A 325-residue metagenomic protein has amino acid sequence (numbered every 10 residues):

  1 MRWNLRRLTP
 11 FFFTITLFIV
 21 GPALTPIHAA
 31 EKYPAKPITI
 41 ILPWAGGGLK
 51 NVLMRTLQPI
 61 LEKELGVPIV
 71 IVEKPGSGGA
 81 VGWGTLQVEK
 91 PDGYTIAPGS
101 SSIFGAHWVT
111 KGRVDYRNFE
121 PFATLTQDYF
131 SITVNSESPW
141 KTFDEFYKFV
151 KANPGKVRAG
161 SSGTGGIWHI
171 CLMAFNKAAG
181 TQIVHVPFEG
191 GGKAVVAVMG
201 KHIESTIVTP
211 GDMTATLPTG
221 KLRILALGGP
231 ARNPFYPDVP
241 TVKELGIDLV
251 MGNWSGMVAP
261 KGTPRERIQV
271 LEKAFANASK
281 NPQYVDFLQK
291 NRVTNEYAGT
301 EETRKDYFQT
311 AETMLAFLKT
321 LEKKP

Functional and structural regions predicted by a protein language model:
M1-R6: N-terminal secretory signal peptides that target proteins for export/translocation
P10-A23: Bacterial N-terminal signal peptides
P22-A30: Signal peptide processing junction and immediate N-terminal pro/mature segment of secreted/exported proteins
A29-N118, K156, T164, G180-I207 (+3 more regions): N-terminal (or domain-start) structured segment
A35-P37, K177-T181, R265-P325: An extracytoplasmic/periplasmic, membrane-proximal ligand-sensing/linker region
L49-L53, L57, G78, G82 (+11 more regions): Stable alpha-helical elements in mature extracytoplasmic
T85-Y94, W108-K193, V242-I247, G252-F287: Hinge/capping helix and adjacent helix->loop/strand transition within the periplasmic-binding protein
S101-K111, A174-A178, S205-P237: A ligand-binding cleft/hinge motif common to bilobed small-molecule-binding domains
